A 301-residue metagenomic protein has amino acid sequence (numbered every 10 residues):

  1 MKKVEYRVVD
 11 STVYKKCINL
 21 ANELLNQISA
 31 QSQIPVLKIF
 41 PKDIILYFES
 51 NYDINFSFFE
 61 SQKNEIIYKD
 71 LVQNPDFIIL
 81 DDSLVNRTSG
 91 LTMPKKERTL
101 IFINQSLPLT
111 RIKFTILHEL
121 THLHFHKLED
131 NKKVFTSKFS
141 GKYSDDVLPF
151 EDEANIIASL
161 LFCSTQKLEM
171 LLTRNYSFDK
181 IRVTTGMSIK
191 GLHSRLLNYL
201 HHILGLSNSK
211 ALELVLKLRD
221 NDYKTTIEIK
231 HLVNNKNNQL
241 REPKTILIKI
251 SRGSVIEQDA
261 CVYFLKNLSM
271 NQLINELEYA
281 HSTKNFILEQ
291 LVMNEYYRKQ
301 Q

Functional and structural regions predicted by a protein language model:
M1-Q301: Active-site hotspot residues in diverse enzymes, especially metal/ion-binding acidic/histidine motifs
